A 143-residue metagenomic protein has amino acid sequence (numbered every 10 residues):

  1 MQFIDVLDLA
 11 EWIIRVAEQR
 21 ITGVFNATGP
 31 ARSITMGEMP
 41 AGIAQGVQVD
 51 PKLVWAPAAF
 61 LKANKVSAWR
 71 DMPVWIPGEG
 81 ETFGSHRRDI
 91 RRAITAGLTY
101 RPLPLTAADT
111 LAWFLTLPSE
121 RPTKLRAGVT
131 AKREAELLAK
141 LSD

Functional and structural regions predicted by a protein language model:
M1-L9, P102: A conserved structural motif in NAD(P)-dependent oxidoreductases
V16-R91, D109-L111, P118-D143: Mid/C-terminal beta-alpha module of Rossmann-like enzyme folds, strongest in SDR-family dehydrogenases/epimerases
T95-L98: Aromatic-glycine-rich donor-binding/catalytic loop that engages nucleotide-sugar donors across glycosyltransferases
Y100-P102, L117: Substrate-binding/catalytic groove segments of enzymes that remodel or degrade extracellular structural polymers
T106: Catalytic phosphate/metal-binding cores of nucleic-acid and nucleotide-processing enzymes, i.e., regions that mediate
